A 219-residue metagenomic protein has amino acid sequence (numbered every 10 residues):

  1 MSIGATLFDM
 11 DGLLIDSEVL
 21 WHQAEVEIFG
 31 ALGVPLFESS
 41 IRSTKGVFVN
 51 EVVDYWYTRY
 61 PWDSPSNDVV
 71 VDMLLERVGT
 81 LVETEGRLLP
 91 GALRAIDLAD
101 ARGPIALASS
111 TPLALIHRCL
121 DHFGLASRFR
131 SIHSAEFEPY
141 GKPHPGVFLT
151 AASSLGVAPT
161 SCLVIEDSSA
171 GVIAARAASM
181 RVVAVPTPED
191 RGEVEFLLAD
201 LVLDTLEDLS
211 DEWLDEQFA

Functional and structural regions predicted by a protein language model:
M1-G4, D97, L113-A219: Asp-based, Mg2+/Mn2+-dependent phosphohydrolase catalytic module
M1-R42: Active-site neighborhood of HAD-like aspartate-dependent phosphohydrolases
S2, T80-L107, L113-H117: Short, acidic loop-to-helix structural element flanking the phosphoryl-transfer center in phosphate-processing enzymes
H22, V26, G46-D54, V71 (+3 more regions): An amphipathic alpha-helix signature
I28-F29, F48-D63, C119, A152: Helix-loop "lid/cap" segments that line or gate small-molecule binding pockets
P35, Y55-D97: Metal-dependent phosphoesterase signature
T44-F48, M73, R87-G91, T111 (+2 more regions): Short beta->alpha linker loops
